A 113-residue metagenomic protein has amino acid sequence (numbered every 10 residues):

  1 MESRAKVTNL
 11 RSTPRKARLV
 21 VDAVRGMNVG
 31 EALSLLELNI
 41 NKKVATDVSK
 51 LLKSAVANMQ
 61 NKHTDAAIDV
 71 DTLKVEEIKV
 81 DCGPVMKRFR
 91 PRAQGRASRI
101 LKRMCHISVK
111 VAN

Functional and structural regions predicted by a protein language model:
M1-V80, M104-N113: Ribosome large-subunit tunnel/peptidyl-transferase-proximal elements
G83-N113: Strongly charged
